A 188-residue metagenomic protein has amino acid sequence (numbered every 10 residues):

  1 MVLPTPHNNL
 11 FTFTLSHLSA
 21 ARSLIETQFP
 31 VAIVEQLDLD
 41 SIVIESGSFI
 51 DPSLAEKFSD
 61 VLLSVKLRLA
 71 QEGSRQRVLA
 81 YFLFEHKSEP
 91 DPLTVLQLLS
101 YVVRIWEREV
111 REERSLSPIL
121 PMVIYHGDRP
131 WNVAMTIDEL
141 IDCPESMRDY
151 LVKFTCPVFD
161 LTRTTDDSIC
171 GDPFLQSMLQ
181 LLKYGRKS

Functional and structural regions predicted by a protein language model:
M1-S188: Conserved single-residue anchors adjacent to enzymatic active/cofactor-binding motifs
